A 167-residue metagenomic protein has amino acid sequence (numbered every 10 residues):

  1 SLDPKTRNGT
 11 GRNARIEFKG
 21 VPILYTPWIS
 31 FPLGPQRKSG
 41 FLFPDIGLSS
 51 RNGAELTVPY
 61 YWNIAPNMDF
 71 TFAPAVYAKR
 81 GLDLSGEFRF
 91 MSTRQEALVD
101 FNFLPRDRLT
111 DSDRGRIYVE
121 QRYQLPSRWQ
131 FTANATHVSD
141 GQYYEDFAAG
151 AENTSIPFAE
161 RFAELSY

Functional and structural regions predicted by a protein language model:
S1-T93, L98, A151-S155, A159-Y167: Outer-membrane beta-barrel initiation region
D100-Y167: Flexible loop and strand-edge segments within Gram-negative outer membrane beta-barrel domains
